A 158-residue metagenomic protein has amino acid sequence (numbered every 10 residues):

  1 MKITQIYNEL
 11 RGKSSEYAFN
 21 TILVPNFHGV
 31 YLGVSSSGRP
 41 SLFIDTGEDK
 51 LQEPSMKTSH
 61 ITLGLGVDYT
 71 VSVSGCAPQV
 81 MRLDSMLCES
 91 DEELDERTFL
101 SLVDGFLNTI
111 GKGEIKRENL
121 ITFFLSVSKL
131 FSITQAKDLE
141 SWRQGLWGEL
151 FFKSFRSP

Functional and structural regions predicted by a protein language model:
M1-M56: Short Lys/Arg-enriched alpha/beta "domain-start" segment
L10, N20-I22, V34, T46 (+6 more regions): Generic signature of intrinsically disordered, low-complexity segments enriched in small/polar residues
V34-R117: Interfaces and regulatory segments of ATP-dependent nucleotide/adenylate/phosphodiester-chemistry enzymes
G105-S157: A short mid-domain helix/strand-loop element embedded in enzyme catalytic domains that forms or borders the active-site
